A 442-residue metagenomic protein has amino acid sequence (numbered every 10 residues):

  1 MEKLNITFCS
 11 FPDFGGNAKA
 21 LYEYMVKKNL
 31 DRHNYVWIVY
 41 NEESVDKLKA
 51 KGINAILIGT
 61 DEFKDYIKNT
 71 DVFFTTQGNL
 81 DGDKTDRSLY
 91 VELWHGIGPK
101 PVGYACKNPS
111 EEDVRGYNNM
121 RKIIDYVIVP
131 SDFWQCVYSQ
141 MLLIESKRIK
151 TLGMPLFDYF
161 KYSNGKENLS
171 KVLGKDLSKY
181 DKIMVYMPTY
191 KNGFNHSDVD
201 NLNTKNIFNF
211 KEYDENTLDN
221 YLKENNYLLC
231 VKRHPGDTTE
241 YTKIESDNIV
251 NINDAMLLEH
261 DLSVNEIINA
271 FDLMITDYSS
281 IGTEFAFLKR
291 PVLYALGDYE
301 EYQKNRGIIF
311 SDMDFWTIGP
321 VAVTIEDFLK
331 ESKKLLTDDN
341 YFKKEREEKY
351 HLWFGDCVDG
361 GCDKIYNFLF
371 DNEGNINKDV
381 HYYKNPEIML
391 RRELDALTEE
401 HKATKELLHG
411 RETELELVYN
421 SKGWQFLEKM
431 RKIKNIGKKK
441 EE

Functional and structural regions predicted by a protein language model:
I6-S163: Active-site and donor-binding regions of nucleotide-sugar-utilizing enzymes
P12-F14, N41-S44, G78-D81, G96-P99 (+10 more regions): Short, solvent-exposed loop/turn segments at secondary-structure junctions
N17-L21, V26, P155-E245, A322 (+1 more regions): Conserved catalytic-core segment of nucleotide-activated headgroup transferases in glycan assembly
I56-T70, C230, P235-T283: Donor nucleotide-activated moiety binding/catalytic core segment of transferases that use nucleotide-activated donors
F73-P101, E259-R306: A donor-sugar binding/catalytic signature common to diverse glycosyltransferases and related nucleotide-sugar
I244-N253, Y278-C357: Catalytic binding pocket for nucleotide-activated donors in carbohydrate/polymer assembly enzymes
V358-L390: C-terminal alpha-helical cap of glycosyltransferases
K378-E442: Boundary detector for helix-to-coil junctions that initiate low-complexity/charged tails
